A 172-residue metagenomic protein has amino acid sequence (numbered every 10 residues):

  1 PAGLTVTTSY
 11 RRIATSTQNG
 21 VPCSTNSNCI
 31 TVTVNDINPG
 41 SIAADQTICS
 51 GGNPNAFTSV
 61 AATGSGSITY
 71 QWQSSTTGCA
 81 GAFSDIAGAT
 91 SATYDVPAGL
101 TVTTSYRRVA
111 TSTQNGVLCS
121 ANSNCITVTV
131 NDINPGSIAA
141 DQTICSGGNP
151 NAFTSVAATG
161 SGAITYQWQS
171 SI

Functional and structural regions predicted by a protein language model:
P1, S74-A98, Q169-I172: Surface-exposed, flexible coil segments in extracellular/virion-facing regions
A2-T7, A98-T103: Surface-exposed, short loops/turns at beta-strand junctions within beta-sandwich domains
S9-T15, Q71-Q73, S105-T111, Q167: Extracellular recognition modules
T15-P22, T111-C119: Short, solvent-exposed loop/turn segments at the edges of extracellular beta-sandwich modules
N35-D45, D132-D141: Proline-enriched interdomain boundary motifs that mark the N-terminal boundary and often initiate the first structured
Q46-N53, Q142-N149: Short, solvent-exposed loop/linker segments at the N-terminal edge of repeated beta-sheet extracellular domains
N53-A62, N149-A158: A short beta-strand segment in extracellular, disulfide-stabilized domains
A62-S74, A158-S170: Solvent-exposed loop segments of extracellular immunoglobulin-like
